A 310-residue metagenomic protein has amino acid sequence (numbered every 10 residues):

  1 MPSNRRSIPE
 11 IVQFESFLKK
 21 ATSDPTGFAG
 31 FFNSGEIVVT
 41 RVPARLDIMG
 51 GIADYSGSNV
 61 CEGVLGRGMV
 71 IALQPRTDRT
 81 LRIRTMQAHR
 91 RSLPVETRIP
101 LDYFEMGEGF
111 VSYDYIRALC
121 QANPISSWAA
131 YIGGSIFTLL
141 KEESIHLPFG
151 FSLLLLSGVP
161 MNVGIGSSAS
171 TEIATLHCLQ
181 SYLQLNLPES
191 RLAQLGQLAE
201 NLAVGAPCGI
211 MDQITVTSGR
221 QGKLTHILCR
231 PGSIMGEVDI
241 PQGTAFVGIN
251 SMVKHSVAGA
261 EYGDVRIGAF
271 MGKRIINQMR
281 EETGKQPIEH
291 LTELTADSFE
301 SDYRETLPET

Functional and structural regions predicted by a protein language model:
M1-R45, M49, V70-A129, K141 (+1 more regions): C-terminal nucleotide
R45-L46, G50-D54, L156-T175: Glycine/serine-rich anion-binding loops at beta->alpha junctions that coordinate negatively charged ligand groups
G57-L65, V265-R266: Short Gly/aromatic-enriched secondary-structure transition segments
V64-R67, I165-L185: DPxDG-like acidic metal-binding loop motif
S112-L119, I136-F137, K141-M161: Glycine- and acidic-rich phosphate- and metal-coordinating loops
E142-G150, L179-L195: Phosphate-handling active-site elements
N186-I234: Alpha/beta catalytic cores of group-transfer enzymes, especially the acyltransferase/condensing modules of polyketide
